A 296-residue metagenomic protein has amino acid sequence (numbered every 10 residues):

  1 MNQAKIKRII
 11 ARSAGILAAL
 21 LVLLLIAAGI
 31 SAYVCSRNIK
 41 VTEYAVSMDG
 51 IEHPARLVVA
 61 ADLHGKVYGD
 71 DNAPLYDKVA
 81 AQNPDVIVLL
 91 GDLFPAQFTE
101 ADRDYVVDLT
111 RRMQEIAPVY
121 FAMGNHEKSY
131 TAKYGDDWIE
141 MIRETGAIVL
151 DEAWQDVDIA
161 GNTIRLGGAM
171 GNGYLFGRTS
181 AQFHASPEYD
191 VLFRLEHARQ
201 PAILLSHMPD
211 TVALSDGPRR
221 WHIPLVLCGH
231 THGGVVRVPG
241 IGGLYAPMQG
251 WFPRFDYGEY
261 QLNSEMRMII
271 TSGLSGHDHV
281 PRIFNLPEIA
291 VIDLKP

Functional and structural regions predicted by a protein language model:
M1-I51: N-terminal membrane-anchoring alpha-helices
N38-G69, R194-L205, P209: Mobile, glycine- and charge-enriched loop segments and immediately flanking short secondary-structure elements within
A45-V58, A147, W154-G168, H197-P201 (+2 more regions): Beta-strand-turn-beta hairpins that frame and shape the catalytic cleft of phosphate-ester-processing enzymes
H53-L150: Membrane-embedded segments
A60-G65, G91-F94, N125-E127, A153-W154 (+4 more regions): Active-site metal-binding loops of divalent metal-dependent hydrolases
A81-Q82, T110-I116, L195-A198, G217-H222: Short, conserved loop/helix-junction motifs that constitute active-site signature segments in enzyme catalytic cores
E140, E144-G146, I159-L205, V212-L214 (+2 more regions): Binuclear metal-dependent hydrolase catalytic cores centered on His/Asp/Glu-rich metal-binding motifs
P209-A290: Conserved beta-sheet core of the metallophosphoesterase superfamily
